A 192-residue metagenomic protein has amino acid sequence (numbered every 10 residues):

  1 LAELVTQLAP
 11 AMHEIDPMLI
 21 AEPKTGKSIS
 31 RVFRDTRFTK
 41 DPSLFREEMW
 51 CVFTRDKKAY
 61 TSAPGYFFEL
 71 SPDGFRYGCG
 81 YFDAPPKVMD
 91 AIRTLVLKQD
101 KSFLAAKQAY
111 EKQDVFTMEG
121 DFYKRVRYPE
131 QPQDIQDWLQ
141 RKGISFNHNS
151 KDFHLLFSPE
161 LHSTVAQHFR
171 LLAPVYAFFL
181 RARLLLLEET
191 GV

Functional and structural regions predicted by a protein language model:
L1-V192: Charge-dense, helix-prone N-terminal extensions
